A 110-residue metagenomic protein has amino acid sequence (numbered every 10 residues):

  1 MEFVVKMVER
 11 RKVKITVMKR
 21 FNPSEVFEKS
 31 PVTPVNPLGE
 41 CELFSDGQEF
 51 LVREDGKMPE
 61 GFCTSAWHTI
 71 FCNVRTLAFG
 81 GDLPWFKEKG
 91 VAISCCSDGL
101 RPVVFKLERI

Functional and structural regions predicted by a protein language model:
E2-R10, R109-I110: Long, non-globular segments of proteins
F3-V5, R53, G80, W85: Ubiquitin-like/PB1-type beta-grasp interaction modules and other compact soluble beta-rich domains
V8-K12, L100-P102: A general secondary-structure signal for short beta-strands and their flanking turns/coil in non-transmembrane regions
K14-S30: Short, basic/aromatic beta-hairpin or loop at an interaction surface
T16-M18, R53, E108-I110: A structural detector for beta-sheet-dominated domains
E28-G56: Short, flexible N-terminal segments of the mature chain
K57-H68: Short, Lys/Arg- and Gly-enriched loop/turn segments at beta-strand edges
A66-I110: Short, compact, well-ordered microdomains
